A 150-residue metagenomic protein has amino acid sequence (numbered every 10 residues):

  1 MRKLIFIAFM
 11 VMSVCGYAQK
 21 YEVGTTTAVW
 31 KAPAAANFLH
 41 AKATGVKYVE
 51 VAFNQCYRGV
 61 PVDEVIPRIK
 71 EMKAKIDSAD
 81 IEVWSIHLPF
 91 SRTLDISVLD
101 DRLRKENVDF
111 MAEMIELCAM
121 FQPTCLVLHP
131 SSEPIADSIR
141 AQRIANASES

Functional and structural regions predicted by a protein language model:
K3-V14: Sec-dependent N-terminal signal peptides
A18-E22, W84-I96, S131-P134: N-terminal small/glycine-rich loop or linker at the start of catalytic domains across soluble metabolic enzymes
Q19, N37-V46, D63-I86, A112-Q122 (+1 more regions): Acidic (Asp/Glu)-rich catalytic clusters
Q19-A36: Boundary/entry segment of secreted carbohydrate-active catalytic domains
G24-T26, H40-P67, S91: N-terminal substrate-binding region of glycoside hydrolase catalytic domains
A35-N37, D77-A79, L94-S150: Active-site acidic/histidine proton-transfer and metal-coordination neighborhood in alpha/beta enzyme cores
A52-D77, P130-A136: Glycine-rich, proline-tolerant flexible connector loops at the mouths of alpha/beta enzymes
